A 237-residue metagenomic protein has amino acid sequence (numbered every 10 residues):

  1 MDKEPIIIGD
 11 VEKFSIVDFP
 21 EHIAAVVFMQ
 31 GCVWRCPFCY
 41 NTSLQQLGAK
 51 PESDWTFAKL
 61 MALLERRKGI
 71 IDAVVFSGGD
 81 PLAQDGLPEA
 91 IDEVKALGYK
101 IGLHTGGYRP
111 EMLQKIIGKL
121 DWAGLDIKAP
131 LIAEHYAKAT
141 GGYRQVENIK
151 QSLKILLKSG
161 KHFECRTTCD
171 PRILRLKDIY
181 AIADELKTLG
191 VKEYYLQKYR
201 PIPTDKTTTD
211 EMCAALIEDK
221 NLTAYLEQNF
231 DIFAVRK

Functional and structural regions predicted by a protein language model:
M1-F28, P37-A49, R67, D231: N-terminal [4Fe-4S]-dependent radical SAM core
V11, Q197-Y199, V235-K237: Conserved beta-strand termini and adjacent loop/short-helix elements that scaffold enzyme active sites in alpha/beta
F28, G78, H104-T105: Small/polar loops that bind or transfer phosphate-bearing groups
C32: Hydrophobic adenine-recognition pocket in adenosine-nucleotide-binding enzymes
L44-E52, A73-D80: Glycine-rich phosphate-binding "P-loop"
S53-L63: Glycine-rich, highly charged phosphate/nucleotide-binding loops
M61-A73, L82-D210: Conserved AdoMet/S-adenosylmethionine-binding subsite of the radical SAM
I149, P203-K237: Short acidic, glycine/proline-enriched helix-loop-strand junctions
